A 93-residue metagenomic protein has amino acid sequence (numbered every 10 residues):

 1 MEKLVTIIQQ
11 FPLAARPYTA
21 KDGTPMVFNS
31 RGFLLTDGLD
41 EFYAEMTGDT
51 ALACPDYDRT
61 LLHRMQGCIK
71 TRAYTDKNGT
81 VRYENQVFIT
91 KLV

Functional and structural regions predicted by a protein language model:
M1-V93: Single-stranded nucleic acid-binding surfaces, predominantly the OB-fold ssDNA-binding core
